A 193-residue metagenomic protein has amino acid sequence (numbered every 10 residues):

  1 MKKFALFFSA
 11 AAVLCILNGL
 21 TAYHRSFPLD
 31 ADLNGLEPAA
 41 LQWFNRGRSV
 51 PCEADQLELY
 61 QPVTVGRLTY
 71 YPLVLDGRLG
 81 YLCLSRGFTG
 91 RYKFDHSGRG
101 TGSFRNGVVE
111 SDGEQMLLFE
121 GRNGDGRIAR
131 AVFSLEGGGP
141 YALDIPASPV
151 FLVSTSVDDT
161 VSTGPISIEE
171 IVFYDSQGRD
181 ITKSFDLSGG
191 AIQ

Functional and structural regions predicted by a protein language model:
K3-H24: Hydrophobic membrane-insertion alpha-helices, especially the h-region of bacterial N-terminal signal peptides
S26-L57, G124-A129: Short, non-transmembrane alpha-helical segments in secretory-pathway proteins
C52-G87: Exposed beta-strand-loop-beta-strand "reactive/processing" segments of non-cytosolic proteins
L59, F94-H96, D125-V132, I166-I168: A broad structural signal for short, well-ordered beta-strand segments within beta-sheet-rich domains
S85-R99: Short beta-strand edge/turn micro-motifs at domain boundaries
H96-L118: Extracellular ectodomain segments of secreted/surface proteins
R130-Q193: Ser/Thr-rich low-complexity repeats and stalk/linker segments
